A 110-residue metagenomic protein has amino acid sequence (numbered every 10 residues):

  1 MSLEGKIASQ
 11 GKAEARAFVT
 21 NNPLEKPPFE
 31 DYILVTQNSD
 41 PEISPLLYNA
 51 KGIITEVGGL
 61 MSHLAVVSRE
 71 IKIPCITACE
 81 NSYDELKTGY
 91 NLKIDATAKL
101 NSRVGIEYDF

Functional and structural regions predicted by a protein language model:
M1-F110: Non-catalytic, soluble scaffold/interaction modules
